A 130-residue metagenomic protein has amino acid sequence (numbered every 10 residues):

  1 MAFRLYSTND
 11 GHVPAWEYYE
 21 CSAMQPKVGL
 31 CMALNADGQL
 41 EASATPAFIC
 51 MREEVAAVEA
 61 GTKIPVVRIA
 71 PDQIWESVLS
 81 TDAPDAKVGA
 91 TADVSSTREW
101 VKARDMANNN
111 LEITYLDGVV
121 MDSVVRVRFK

Functional and structural regions predicted by a protein language model:
M1-K130: Surface-exposed, low-hydrophobicity beta-strand/loop segments enriched in small/polar/acidic residues
